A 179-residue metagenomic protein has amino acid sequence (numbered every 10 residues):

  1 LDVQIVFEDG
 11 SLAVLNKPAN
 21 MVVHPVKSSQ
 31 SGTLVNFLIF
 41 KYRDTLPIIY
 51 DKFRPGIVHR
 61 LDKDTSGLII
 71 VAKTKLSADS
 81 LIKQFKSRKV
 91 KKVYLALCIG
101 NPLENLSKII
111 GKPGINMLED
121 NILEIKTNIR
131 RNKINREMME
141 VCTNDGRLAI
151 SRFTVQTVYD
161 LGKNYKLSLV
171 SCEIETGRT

Functional and structural regions predicted by a protein language model:
L1-T179: RNA pseudouridine synthases
